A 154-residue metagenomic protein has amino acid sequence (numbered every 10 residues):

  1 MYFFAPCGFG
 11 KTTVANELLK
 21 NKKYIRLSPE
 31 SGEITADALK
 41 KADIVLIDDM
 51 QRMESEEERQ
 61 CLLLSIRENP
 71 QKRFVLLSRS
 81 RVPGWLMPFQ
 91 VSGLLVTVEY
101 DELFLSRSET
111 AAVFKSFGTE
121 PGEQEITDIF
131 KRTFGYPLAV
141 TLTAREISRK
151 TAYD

Functional and structural regions predicted by a protein language model:
M1-F4: Short hydrophobic/aromatic beta-strand immediately N-terminal to the Walker A/P-loop
P6-I25: P-loop NTPase Walker A phosphate-binding motif
G8, T13, T97, K115-D154: Amphipathic alpha-helical "lid/sensor" segments that cap RecA-like P-loop NTPase cores
K20-I34, D43: Conserved catalytic segments around the Walker B and adjacent sensor/switch elements of P-loop NTPase domains
D37-E58, L77: Conserved P-loop NTPase "ATPase switch" module shared by AAA+ and STAND
R52, L64-Q90: Sensor-1/coupling segment of RecA-like P-loop NTPase cores
P88-E102: A short helix-turn-beta junction within AAA+ P-loop NTPase domains corresponding to the substrate/partner-engaging
F104-F114: Conserved AAA+ ATPase core "coupling" helix
